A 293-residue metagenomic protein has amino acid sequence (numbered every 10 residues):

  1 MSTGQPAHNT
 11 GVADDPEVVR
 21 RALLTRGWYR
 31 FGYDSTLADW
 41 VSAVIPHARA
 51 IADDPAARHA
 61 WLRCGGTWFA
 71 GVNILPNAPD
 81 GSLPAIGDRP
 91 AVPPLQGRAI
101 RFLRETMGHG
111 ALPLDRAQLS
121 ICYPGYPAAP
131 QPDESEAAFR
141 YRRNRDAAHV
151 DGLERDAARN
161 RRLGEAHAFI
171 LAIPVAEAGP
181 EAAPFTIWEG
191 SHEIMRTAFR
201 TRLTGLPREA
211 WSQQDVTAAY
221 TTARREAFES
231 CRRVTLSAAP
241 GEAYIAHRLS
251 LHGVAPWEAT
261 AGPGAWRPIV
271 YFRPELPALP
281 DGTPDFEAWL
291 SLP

Functional and structural regions predicted by a protein language model:
M1-A43: Fe(II)/2-oxoglutarate
E17-V19, A158-N160, R232-V234, A255-E258: Generic recognition of flexible, low-complexity loop/linker segments
L23-R26, D39-R233: Non-heme Fe(II) oxygenase catalytic core, chiefly the N-lobe of the double-stranded beta-helix
R30, A168-I170, R233, A243 (+1 more regions): Intrinsic-disorder/low-complexity, polar/charged segments enriched in Ser/Thr/Lys/Arg/Asp/Glu/Gln
Y33, G190, F272-P274: Active-site donor-binding loop signature of nucleotide-sugar glycosyltransferases
T197-R200, P240-P293: Non-heme Fe(II)/2-oxoglutarate
